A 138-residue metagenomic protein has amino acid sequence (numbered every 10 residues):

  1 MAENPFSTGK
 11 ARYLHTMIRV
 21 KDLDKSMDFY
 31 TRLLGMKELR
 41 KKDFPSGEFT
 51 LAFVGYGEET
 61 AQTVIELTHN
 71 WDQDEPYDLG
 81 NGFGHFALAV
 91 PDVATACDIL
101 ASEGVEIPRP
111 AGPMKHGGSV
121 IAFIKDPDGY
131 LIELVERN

Functional and structural regions predicted by a protein language model:
M1-M27, F83-F86, V135-N138: N-terminal beta-strand motif that seeds the catalytic metal site of vicinal oxygen chelate
A2-G9, L39-K42, T50-F53, L88 (+1 more regions): Vicinal oxygen chelate
K10, M17-Q62, S102, K115: Core segments of cupin and vicinal oxygen chelate
R12-K21, A52-G57, T63, E75-A101 (+2 more regions): Vicinal oxygen chelate
